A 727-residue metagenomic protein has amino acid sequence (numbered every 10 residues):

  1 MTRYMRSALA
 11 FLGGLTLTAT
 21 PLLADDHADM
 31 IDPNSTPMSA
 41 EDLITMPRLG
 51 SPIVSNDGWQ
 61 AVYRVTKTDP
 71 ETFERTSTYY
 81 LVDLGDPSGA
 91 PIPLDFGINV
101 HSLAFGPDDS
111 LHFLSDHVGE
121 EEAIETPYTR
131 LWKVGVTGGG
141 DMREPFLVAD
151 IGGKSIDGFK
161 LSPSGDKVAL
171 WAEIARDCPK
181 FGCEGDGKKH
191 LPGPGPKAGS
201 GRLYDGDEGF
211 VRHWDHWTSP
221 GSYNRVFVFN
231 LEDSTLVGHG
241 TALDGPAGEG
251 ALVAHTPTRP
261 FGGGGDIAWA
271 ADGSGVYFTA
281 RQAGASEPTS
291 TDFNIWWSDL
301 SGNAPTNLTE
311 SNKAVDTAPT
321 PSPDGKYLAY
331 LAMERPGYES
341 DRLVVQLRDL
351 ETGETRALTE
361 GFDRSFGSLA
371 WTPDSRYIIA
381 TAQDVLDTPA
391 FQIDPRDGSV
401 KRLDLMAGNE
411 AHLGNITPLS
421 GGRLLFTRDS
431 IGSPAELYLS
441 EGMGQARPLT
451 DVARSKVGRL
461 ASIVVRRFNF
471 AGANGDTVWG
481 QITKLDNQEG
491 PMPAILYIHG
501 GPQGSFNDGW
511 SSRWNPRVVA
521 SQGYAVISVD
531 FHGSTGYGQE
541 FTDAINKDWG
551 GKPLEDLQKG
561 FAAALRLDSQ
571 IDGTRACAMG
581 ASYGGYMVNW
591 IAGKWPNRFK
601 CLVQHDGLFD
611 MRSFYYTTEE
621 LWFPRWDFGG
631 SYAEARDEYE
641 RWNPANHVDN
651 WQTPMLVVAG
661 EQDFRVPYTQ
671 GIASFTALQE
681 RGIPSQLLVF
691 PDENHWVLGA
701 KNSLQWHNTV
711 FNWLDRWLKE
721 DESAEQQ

Functional and structural regions predicted by a protein language model:
A28-P47, G238-G245: A short helix->beta-strand "capping" segment at the edge of beta-propeller domains
M46-A61, D95-E120, D150-A172, D177-C178 (+15 more regions): Conserved beta-propeller blade repeats
S51-I53, G58, V65, A169-W171 (+8 more regions): Non-catalytic accessory segments flanking enzyme active sites
T76-S77, Y128, E173-E249, F278-Q282 (+4 more regions): Predominantly five- to eight-bladed beta-propeller fold
T78-Y80, R130-W132, R225-F227, N294-W296 (+3 more regions): A short loop-to-beta-strand structural motif that recurs across blades of beta-propeller domains
L84-P87, G135-G139, L231-S234, D299-N303 (+3 more regions): Short loop/turn segments that connect beta-strands within beta-propeller blades
P336, V452-T574, A581-S582, F614-Y616 (+1 more regions): Cap/lid segment of the alpha/beta-hydrolase catalytic domain
S528-Q727: Active-site-proximal cap/loop segments of hydrolase catalytic domains
